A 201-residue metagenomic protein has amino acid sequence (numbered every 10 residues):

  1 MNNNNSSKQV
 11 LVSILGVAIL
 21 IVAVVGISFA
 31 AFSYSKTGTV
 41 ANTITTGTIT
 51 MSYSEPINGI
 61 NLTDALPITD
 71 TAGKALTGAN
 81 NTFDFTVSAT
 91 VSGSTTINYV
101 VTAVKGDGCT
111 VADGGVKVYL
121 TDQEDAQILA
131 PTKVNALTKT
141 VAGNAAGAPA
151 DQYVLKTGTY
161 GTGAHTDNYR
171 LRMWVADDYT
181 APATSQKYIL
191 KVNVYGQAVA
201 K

Functional and structural regions predicted by a protein language model:
N2-K74, Q186-Y188, Y195-K201: Short, polar/proline-rich extracytoplasmic segments that appear immediately after membrane translocation
N2-N4, A65-T77, Q127-N168, R172-M173: Extracellular adhesion/glycan-binding regions together with long Ser/Thr- and acidic-residue-rich low-complexity tracts
L20, M51, T63, T77 (+9 more regions): Intrinsically disordered, low-complexity, compositionally biased regions/tails
V22, T43, E55, T69 (+9 more regions): Compositionally biased, low-complexity repeat tracts
S33, K74-L137: Surface-exposed interaction patch
T48, G59, G73, G93-S94 (+8 more regions): Intrinsic-disorder/low-complexity loop/linker signature
T50-E55, V87-A89, V118-L120, L171-M173: Generic preference for hydrophobic/aromatic residues in regular secondary structure cores
N81-K105, P149-K201: C-terminal, structured domain-capping segment
